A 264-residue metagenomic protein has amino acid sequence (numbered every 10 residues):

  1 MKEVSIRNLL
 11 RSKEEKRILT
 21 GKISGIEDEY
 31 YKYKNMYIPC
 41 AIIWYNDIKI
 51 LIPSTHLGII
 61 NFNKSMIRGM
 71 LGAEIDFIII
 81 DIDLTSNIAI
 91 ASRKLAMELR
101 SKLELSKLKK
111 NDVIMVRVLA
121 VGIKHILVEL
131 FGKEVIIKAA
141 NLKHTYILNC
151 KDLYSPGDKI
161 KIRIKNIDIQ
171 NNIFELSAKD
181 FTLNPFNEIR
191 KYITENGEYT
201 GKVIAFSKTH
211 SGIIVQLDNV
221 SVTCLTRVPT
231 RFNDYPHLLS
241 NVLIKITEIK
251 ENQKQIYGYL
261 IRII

Functional and structural regions predicted by a protein language model:
M1-I264: Single-stranded RNA-binding regions, centering on S1/OB-family and related RNA-binding modules
